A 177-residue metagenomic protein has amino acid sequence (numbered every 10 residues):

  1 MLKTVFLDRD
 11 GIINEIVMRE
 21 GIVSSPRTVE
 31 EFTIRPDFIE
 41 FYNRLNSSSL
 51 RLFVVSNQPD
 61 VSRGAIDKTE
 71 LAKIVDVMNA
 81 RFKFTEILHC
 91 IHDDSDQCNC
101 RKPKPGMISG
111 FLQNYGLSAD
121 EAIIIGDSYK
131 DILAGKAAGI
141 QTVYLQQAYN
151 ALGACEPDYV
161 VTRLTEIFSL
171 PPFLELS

Functional and structural regions predicted by a protein language model:
M1-F53: Active-site neighborhood of HAD-like aspartate-dependent phosphohydrolases
M1-R9, V17, T85, R163 (+2 more regions): Non-catalytic pre-domain segments flanking phosphatase-related domains
M18-R19, T69-R81, P105: A metal-dependent, Asp-based hydrolase signature
F38, Y42-V75, F84-D93: Substrate-recognition element of Asp-dependent hydrolases with the DxDx(T/V) motif
I39-S47, L112, I132-K136: Surface-exposed amphipathic alpha-helices with a cationic face
I74-H89, D94, L152-F173: Structural recognition of alpha->loop->beta junctions
N99-K130: Conserved Lys-Pro-Asp/Glu-containing loop-to-beta segment of HAD-superfamily phosphomonoesterases, centered on
I124-T162: Acidic, Mg2+-coordinating phosphoryl-transfer loop and its flanking beta/alpha structural elements, shared across
